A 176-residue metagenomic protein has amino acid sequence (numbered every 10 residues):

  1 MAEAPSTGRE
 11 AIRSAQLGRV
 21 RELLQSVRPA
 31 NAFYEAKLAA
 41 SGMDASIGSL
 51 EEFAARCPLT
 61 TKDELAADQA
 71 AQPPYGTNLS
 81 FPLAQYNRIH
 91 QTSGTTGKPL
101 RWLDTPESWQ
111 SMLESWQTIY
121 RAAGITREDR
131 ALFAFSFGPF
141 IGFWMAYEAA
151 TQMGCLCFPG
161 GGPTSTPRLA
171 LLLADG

Functional and structural regions predicted by a protein language model:
M1-Q91, G97-E114, T118-A122, T126-R127: Nucleotide 5′-phosphate-binding alpha/beta core
P106-I119, R130-G176: AMP-binding/adenylate-forming
